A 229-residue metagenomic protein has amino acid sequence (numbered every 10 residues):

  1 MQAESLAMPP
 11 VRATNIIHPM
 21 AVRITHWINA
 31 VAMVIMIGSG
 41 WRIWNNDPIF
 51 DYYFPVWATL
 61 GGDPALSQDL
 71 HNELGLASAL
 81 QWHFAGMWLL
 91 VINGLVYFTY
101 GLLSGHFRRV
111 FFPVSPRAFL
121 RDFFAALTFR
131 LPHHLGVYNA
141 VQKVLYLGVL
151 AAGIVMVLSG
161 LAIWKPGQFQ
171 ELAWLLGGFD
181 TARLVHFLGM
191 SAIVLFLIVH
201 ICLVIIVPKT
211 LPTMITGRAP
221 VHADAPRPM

Functional and structural regions predicted by a protein language model:
M1-M229: Membrane-embedded alpha-helical bundles that constitute the cytochrome b-like, heme-associated redox core of multi-pass
